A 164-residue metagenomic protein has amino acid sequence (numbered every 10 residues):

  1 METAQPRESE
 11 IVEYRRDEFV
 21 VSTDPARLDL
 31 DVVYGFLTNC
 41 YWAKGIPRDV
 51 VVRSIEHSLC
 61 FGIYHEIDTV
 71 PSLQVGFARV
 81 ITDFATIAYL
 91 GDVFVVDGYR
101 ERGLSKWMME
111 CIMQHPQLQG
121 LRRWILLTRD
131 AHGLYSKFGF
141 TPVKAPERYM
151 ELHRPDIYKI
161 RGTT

Functional and structural regions predicted by a protein language model:
E2-I46, R161-T164: Short amphipathic alpha-helix that is part of the acyltransferase structural core
D49-D97: A conserved beta-strand-loop-helix scaffold within acyl/acetyltransferase catalytic domains
Y99-M108: Conserved acetyl-CoA pyrophosphate-binding loop and the N-cap/start of the following alpha-helix in GNAT-like
W107-Q114, L118: Hydrophobic, well-ordered beta-alpha structural blocks that scaffold small-molecule cofactor pockets
Q117-P155: Conserved active-site alpha-helix within GNAT-family acetyltransferase domains
